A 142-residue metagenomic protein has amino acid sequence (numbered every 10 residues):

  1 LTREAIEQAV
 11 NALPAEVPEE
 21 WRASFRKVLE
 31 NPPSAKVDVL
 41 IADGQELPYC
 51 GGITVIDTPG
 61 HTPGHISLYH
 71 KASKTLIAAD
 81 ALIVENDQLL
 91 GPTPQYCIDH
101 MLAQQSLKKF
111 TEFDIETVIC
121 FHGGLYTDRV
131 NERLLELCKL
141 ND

Functional and structural regions predicted by a protein language model:
L1-V39, Q45: Active-site HxH/HxHxD metal-binding segment of metal-dependent hydrolases
E30-V39, E46, G52-P59, P63-L137: Metallo-beta-lactamase
K139-D142: Acidic/His-rich, metal-assisted hydrolase cores and their charged scaffolds
